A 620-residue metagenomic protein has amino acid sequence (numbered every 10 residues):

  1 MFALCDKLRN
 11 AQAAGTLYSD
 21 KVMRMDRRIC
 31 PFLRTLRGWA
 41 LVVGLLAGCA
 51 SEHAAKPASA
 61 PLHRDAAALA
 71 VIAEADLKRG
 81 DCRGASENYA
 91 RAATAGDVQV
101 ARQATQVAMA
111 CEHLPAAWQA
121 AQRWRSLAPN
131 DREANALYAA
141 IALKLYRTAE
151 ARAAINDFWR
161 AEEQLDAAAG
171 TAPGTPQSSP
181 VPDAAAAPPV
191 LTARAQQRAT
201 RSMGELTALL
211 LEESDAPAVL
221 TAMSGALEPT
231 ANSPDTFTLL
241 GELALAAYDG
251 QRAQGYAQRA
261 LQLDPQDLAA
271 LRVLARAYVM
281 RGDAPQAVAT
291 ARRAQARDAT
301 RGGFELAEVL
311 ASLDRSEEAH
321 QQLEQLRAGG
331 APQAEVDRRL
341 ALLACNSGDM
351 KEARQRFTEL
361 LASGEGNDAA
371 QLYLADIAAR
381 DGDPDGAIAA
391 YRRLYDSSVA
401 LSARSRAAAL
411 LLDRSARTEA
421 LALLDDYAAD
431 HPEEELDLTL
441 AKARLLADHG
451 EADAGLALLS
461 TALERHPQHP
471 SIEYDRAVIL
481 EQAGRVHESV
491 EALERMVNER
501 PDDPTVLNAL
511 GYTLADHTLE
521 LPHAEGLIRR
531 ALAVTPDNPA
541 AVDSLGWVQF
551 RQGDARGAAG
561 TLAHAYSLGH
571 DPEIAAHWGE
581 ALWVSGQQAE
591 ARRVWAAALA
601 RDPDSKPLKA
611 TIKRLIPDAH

Functional and structural regions predicted by a protein language model:
A3-Y18: N-terminal polybasic/positive-inside topogenic patches
L4, K21, P31-R34: Generic detector of N-terminal low-structure segments
Y18-R24: Short, Lys/Arg-enriched N-terminal segments with co-localized hydrophobic residues within the first ~10-30 amino acids
D26-W39: Bacterial N-terminal signal peptides that target proteins for export
L46-G48: C-terminal motif of bacterial Sec signal peptides marking the signal peptidase cleavage site
A50-E52: Bacterial signal peptide processing site
A58-K78, S86-H620: Alpha-solenoid helical repeat scaffolds
